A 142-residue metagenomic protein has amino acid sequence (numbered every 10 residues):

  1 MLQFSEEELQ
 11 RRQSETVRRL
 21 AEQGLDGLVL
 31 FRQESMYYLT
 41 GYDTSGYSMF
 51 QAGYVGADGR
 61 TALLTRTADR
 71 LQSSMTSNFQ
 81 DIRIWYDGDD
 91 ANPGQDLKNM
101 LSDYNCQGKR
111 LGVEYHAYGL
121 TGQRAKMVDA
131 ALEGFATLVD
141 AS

Functional and structural regions predicted by a protein language model:
M1-S142: A composition/biophysics-driven feature that prefers long, compositionally simple stretches
